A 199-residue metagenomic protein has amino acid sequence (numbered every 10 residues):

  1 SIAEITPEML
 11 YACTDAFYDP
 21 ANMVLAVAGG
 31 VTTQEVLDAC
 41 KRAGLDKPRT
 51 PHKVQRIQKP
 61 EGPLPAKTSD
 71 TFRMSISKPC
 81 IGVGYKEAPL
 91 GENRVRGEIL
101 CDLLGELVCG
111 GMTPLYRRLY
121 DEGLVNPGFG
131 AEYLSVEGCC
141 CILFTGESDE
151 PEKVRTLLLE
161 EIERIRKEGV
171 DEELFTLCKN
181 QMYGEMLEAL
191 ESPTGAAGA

Functional and structural regions predicted by a protein language model:
S1-K53, M112, R118-A199: Charge-rich, well-structured scaffold segments of protease-associated domains
P51-P114, R118: His/Glu-based metal-binding/catalytic segments typifying zinc-dependent metallopeptidases
